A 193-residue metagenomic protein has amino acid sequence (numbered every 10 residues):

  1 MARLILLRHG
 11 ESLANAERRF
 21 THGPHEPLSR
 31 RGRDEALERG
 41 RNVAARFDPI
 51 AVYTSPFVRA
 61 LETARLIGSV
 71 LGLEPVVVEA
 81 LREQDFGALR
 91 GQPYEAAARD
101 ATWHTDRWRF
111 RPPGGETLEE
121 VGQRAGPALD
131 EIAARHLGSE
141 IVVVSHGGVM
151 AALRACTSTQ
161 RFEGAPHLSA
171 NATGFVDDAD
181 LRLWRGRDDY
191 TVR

Functional and structural regions predicted by a protein language model:
A2-E74, E119: Active-site-proximal alpha-helix that buttresses catalytic centers in soluble enzyme cores
L4, I50, S139-G147: Generic beta-sheet signal
L13, R59-L61, E83-Q84, V149-A151: Short, active-site-adjacent cap segments at secondary-structure transitions
P27, S69-R124, G186: Phosphate-handling substructures
A45-D48, I132-S139: Glycine-rich phosphate-binding loop signature in dinucleotide/nucleotide-binding domains
T54-S55, Q123, V144-S145: Short beta-strand scaffold positions
S158-R187: Domain-level recognition of soluble alpha/beta enzyme cores, biased toward histidine phosphatases/phosphomutases
R187-R193: Acidic, His/Gly-rich catalytic cores of divalent-metal-dependent hydrolytic chemistry
